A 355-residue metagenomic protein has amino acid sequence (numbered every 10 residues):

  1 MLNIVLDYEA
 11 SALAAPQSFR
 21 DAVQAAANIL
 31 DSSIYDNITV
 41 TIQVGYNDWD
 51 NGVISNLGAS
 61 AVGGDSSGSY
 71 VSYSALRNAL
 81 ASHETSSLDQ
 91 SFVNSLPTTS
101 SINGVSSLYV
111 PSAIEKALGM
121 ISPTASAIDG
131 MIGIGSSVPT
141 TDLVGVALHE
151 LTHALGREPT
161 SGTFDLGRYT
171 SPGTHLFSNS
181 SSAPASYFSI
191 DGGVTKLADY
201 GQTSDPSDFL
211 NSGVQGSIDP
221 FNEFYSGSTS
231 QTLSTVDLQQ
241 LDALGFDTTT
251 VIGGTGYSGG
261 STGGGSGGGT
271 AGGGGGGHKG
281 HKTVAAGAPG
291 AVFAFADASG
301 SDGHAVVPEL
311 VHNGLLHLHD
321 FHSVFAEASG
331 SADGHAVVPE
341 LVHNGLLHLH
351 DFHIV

Functional and structural regions predicted by a protein language model:
M1-L148, H153-G260, H278-K282: Extracellular zinc-dependent metalloprotease catalytic-domain scaffold
G256-V355: Long, low-complexity repeat tracts used as extracellular stalks/passenger repeats and O-glycosylation platforms
